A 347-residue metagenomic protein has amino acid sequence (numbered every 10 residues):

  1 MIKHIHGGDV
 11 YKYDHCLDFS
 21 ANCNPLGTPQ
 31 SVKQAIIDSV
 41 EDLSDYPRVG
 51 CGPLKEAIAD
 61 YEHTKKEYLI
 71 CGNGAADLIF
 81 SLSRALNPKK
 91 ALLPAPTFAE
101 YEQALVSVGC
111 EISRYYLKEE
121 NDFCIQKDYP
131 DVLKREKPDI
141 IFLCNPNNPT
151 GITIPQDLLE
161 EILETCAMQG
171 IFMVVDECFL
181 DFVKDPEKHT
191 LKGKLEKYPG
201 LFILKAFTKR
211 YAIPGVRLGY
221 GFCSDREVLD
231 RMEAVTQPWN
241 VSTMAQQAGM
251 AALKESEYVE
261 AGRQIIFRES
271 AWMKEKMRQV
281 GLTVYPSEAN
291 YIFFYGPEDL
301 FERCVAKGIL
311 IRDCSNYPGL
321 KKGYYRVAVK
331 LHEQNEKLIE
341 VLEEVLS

Functional and structural regions predicted by a protein language model:
M1-D45, K137, I171: N-terminal "arm"/small-domain region of PLP-dependent enzymes with the aminotransferase-like
G27-V32, G50, G200-Y285: PLP-dependent aminotransferase class I/II
P47, A59-S81, P94: Short loop-beta-helix segment that forms the pyridoxal 5′-phosphate
R84-L143: PLP-dependent aminotransferase-like
V106, F123-K137, P149-M173, E177-R210: Active-site pre-lysine segment of PLP-dependent enzymes
R114-Y116, I140-N147, M173-E177, Y285-P286: Short beta-strands and strand-loop turn motifs
D157, A306-K307, N316-S347: PLP-dependent enzyme catalytic core of the Aspartate aminotransferase-like
F267, M277-G308: Conserved PLP-binding catalytic core of the aspartate aminotransferase-like
